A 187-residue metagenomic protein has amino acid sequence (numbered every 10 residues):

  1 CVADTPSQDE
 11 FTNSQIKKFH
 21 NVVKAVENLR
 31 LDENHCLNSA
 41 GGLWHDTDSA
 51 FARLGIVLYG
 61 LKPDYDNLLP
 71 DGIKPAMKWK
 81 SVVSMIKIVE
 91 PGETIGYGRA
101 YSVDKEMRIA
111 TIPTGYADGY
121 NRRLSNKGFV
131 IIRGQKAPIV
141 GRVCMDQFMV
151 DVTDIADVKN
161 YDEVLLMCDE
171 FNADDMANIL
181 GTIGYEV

Functional and structural regions predicted by a protein language model:
C1-V82, I86-E90: Active-site loop/helix belt of alpha/beta enzymes
I88-V187: C-terminal accessory subdomain/extension
